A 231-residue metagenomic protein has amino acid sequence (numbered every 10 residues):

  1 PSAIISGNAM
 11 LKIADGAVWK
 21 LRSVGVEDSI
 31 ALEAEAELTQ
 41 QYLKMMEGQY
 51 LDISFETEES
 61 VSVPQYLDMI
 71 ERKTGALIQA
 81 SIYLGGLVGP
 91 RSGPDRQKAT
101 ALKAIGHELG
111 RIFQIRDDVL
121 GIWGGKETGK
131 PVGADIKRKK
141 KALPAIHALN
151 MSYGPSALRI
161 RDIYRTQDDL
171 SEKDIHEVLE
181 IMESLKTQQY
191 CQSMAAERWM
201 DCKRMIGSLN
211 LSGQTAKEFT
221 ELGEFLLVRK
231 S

Functional and structural regions predicted by a protein language model:
P1-R159, A196-W199, E224-L227: Mg2+-dependent prenyl diphosphate-binding active-site environment of isoprenoid biosynthetic enzymes
S23-V24, L209-L211: Membrane interface segments of multi-pass transport proteins and intramembrane proteases
K140-A142, H176, A216, L222: Active-site lining segments that contact anionic ligands and/or coordinate catalytic metals
A157-L209: Mobile late-domain/C-terminal helix-loop "cap" segments that border catalytic sites or the cytosolic face
R198, R204, N210-S231: Short, amphipathic C-terminal "tail helix"
